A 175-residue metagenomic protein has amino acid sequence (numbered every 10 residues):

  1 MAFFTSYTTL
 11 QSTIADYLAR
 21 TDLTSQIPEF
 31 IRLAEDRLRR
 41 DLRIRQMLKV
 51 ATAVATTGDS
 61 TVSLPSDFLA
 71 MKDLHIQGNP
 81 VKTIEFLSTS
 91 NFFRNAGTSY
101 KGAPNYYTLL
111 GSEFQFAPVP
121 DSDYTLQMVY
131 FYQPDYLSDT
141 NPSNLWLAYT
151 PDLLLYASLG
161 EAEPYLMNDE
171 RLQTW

Functional and structural regions predicted by a protein language model:
M1-W175: Glycine-enriched, solvent-exposed interface loops adjoining structured elements
